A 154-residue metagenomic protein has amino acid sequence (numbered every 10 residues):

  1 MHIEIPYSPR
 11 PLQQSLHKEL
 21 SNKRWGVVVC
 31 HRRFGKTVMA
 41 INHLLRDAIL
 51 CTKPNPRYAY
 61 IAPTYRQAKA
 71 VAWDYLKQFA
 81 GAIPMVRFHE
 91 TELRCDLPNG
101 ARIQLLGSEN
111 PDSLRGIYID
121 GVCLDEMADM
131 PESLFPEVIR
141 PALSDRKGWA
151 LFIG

Functional and structural regions predicted by a protein language model:
M1-G154: Phosphate/NTP-binding elements of NTP-utilizing enzymes
